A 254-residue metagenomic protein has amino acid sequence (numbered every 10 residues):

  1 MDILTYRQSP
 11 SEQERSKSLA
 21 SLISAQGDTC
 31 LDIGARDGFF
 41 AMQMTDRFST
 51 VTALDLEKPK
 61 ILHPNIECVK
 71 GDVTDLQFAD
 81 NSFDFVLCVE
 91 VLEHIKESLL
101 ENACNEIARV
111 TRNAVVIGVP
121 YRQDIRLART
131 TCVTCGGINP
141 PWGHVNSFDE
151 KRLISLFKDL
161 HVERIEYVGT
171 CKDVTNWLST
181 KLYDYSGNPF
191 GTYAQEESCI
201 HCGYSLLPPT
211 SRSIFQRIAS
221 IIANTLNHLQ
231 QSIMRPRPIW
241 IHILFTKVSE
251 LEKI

Functional and structural regions predicted by a protein language model:
M1-D80, L87, E101-C104, V133 (+4 more regions): Conserved N-terminal segment of class I S-adenosyl-L-methionine
K60, Q123-I125, C171: Feature marks short, surface-exposed loop/turn motifs that line or immediately flank catalytic pockets and channel
P64-I66, R126-T131, T175-K181: Short aromatic-enriched loop/helix-cap "lid" or pocket-rim segments at secondary-structure transitions that line
L87-S98: A short SAM/SAH-binding and catalytic strip from SAM-dependent methyltransferases
E101-V116: A short glycine-rich, Lys/Arg-flanked "PGG" loop and its adjoining helix->strand segment in the class I
V116-P140, H144: Conserved class I S-adenosyl-L-methionine
E150-G169: A SAM-dependent methyltransferase catalytic signature shared across enzymes that methylate proteins
R164-T210: Conserved catalytic loop of SAM-dependent methyltransferase domains
